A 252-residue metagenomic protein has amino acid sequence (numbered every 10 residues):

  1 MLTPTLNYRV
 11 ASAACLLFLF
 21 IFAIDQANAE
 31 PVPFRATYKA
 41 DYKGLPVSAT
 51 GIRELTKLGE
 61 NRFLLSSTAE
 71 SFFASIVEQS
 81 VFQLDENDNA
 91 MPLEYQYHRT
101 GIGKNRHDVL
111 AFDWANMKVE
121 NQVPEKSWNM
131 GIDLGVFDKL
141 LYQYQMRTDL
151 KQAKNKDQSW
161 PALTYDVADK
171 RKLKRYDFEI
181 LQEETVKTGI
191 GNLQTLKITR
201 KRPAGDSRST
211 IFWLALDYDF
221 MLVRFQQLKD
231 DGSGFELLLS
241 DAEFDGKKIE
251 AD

Functional and structural regions predicted by a protein language model:
L2-A14: Bacterial N-terminal signal peptides that target proteins for export
S12-A23: Bacterial N-terminal signal peptides
I24-A29: Sec/Tat signal peptide C-region and signal peptidase I cleavage site
E30-W114, N155-D252: Acidic, serine/threonine-rich low-complexity disordered tracts
R106-Q152: Hydrophobic, well-structured mid-protein blocks that either form specific transmembrane helices
